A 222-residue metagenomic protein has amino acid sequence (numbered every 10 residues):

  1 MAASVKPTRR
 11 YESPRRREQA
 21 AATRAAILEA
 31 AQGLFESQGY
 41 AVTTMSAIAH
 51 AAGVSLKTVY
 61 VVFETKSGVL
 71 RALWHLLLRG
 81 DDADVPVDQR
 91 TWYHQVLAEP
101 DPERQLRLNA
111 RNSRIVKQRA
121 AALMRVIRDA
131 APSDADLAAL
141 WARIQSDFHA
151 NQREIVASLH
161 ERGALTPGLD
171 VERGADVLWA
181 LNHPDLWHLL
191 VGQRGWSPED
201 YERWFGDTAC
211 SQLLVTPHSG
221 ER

Functional and structural regions predicted by a protein language model:
M1-A22, P217-R222: N-terminal intrinsically disordered/low-complexity leader segments
A26, A30, L34-G68, A72: Helix-turn-helix
M45, W74-D81: Short, basic, alpha-helical segments at the C-terminal edge of helix-turn-helix-like DNA-binding modules
V62, A72-L73, I155, W204: Residues in the recognition helix of alpha-helical DNA-binding motifs
A72, A83-Q118, A175: Hydrophobic alpha-helical connector segments
R111-R128, D136-R162, E172-D176, T208-L214: Amphipathic alpha-helical packing segments from all-alpha helical-bundle domains
H160-T208, G220-R222: Hydrophobic/aromatic-rich alpha-helical bundle segments in the mid-to-C-terminal region
